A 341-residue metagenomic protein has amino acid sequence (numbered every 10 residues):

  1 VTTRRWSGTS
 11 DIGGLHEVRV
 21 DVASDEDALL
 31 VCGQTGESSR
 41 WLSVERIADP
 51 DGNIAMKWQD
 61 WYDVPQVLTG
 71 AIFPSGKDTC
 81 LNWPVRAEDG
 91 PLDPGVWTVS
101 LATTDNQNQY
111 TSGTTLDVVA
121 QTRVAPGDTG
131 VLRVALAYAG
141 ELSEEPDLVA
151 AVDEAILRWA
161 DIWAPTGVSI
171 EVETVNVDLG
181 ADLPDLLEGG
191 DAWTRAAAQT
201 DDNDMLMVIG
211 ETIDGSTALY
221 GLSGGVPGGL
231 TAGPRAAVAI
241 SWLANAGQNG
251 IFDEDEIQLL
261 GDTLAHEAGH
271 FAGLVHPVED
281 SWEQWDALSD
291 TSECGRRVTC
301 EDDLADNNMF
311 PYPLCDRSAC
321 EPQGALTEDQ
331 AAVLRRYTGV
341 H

Functional and structural regions predicted by a protein language model:
R5-D63: Acidic, Ser/Thr/Pro-rich low-complexity intrinsically disordered segments
V20, P65-D93: Beta-sandwich interaction modules
E26-L29, P84-N108: Noncatalytic modules at the cell exterior or secretory-pathway interfaces, chiefly beta-strand-rich lectin/adhesion
D105-L142: Exposed low-complexity, polar/acidic, P/S/T/G-rich flexible segments that act as propeptides, protease-susceptible
A139, E144-E173: A short alpha-helix/helix-coil micro-patch that ends at or immediately precedes a cysteine
L148-A155, G189, L260-L264, Q330-V333: Stable alpha-helical elements in mature extracytoplasmic
G167-D255: Active-site-proximal segments of metallohydrolase catalytic domains
G250-A332: The catalytic-center signature of Zn2+-dependent metalloproteases
